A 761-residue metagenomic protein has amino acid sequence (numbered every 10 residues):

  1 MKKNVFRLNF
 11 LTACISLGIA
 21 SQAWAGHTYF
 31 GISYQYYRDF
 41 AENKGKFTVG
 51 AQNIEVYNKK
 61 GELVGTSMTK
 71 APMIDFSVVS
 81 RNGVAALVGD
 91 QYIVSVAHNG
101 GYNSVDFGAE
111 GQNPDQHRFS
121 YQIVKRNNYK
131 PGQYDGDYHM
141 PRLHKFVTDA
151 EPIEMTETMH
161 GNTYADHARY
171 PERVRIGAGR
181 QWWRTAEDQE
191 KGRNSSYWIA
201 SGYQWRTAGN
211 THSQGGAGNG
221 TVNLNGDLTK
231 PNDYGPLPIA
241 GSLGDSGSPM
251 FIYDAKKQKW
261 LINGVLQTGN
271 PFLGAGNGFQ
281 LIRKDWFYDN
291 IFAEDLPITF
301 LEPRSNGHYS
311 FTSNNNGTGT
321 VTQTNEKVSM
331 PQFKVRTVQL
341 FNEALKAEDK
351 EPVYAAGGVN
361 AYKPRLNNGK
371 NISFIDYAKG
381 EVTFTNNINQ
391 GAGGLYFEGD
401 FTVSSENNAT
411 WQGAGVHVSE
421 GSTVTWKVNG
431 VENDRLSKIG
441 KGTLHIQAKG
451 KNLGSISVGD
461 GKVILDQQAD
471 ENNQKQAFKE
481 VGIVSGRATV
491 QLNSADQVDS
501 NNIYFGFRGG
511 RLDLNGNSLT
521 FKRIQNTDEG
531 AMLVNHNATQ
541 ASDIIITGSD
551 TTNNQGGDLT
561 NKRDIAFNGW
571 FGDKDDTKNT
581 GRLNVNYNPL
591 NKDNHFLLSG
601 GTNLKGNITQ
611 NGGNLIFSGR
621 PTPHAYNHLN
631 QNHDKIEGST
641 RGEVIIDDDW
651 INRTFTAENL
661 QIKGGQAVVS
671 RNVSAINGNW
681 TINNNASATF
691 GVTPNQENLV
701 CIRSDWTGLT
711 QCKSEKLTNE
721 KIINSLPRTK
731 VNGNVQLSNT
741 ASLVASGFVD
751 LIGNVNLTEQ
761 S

Functional and structural regions predicted by a protein language model:
K2-W24: Gram-negative bacterial Sec-dependent N-terminal signal peptides
A13-I15, Q22, P271, F287-T410 (+2 more regions): Solvent-exposed adhesion/ligand-recognition segments of exported proteins
G26-V56, R81-G100, Q204-G235, I239-Y309: C-terminal subregion of chymotrypsin/trypsin-like serine protease catalytic domains
F30-R38, S104-D166, Q181, E187: Conserved catalytic-core segment of clan PA serine endopeptidases
K59-N113, W260: Catalytic histidine site
R142-A240: Chymotrypsin/trypsin-fold serine protease catalytic domain
S305-G319, T324, G442, S457-A469 (+4 more regions): Glycine- and acidic-residue-biased ligand/ion/polar-headgroup-sensing regions
N368-A448, V490-G600, D648-N659, K663-S761: Extracellular, surface-exposed repeat architectures
